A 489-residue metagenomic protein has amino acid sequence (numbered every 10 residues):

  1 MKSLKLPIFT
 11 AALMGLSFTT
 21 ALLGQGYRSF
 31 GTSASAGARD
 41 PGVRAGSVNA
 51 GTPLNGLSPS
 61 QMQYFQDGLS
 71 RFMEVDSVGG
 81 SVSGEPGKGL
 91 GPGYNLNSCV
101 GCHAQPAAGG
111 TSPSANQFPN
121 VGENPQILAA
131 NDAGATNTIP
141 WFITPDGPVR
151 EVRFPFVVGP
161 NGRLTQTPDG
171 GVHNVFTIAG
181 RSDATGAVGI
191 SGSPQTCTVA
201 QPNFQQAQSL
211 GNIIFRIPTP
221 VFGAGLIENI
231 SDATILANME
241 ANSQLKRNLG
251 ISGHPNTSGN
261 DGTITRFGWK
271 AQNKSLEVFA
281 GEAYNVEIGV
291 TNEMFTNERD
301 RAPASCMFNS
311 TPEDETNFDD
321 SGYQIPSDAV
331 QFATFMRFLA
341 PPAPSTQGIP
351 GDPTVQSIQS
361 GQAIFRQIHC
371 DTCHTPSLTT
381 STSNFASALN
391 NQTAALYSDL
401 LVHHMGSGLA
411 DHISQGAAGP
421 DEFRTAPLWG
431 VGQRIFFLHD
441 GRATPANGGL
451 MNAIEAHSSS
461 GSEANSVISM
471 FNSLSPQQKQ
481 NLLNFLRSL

Functional and structural regions predicted by a protein language model:
M1-A12: Bacterial N-terminal signal peptides that target proteins for export
T10-A21: Bacterial N-terminal signal peptides
L22-L489: Periplasmic c-type cytochrome electron-transfer domains
